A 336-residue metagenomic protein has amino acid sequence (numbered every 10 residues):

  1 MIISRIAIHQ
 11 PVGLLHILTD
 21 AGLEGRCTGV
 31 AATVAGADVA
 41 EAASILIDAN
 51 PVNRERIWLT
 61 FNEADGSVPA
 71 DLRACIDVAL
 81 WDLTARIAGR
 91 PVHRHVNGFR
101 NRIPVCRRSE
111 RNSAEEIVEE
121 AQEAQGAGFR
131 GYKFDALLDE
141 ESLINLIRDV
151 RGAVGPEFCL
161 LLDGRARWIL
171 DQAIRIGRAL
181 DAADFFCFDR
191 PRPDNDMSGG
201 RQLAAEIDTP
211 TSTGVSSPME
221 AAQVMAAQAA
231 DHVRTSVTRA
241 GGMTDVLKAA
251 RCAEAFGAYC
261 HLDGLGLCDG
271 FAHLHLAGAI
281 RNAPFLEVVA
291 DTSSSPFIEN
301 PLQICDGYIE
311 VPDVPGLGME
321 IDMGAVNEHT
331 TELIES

Functional and structural regions predicted by a protein language model:
I3, A7-I8, L18-A88: Metal- or metallocofactor-binding catalytic centers and their adjacent structured scaffolds across diverse enzyme
G13-I17: Short beta-strand scaffold segments in enzyme catalytic cores
G22, I76, G89, Y132 (+6 more regions): Conserved, mostly hydrophobic/aromatic
G29, G66, R107-S109, F134-A136 (+6 more regions): A cross-domain feature marking catalytic cores of carbohydrate-active enzymes and several ubiquitous metabolic/repair
A37, A42-S44, A49, R178 (+3 more regions): Shared catalytic-loop signature of beta/alpha-barrel
H95-I207: Metal-dependent enolase-superfamily TIM-barrel catalytic cores that perform enediolate-based chemistry
T292, P296-S336: C-terminal extensions of enzymes
